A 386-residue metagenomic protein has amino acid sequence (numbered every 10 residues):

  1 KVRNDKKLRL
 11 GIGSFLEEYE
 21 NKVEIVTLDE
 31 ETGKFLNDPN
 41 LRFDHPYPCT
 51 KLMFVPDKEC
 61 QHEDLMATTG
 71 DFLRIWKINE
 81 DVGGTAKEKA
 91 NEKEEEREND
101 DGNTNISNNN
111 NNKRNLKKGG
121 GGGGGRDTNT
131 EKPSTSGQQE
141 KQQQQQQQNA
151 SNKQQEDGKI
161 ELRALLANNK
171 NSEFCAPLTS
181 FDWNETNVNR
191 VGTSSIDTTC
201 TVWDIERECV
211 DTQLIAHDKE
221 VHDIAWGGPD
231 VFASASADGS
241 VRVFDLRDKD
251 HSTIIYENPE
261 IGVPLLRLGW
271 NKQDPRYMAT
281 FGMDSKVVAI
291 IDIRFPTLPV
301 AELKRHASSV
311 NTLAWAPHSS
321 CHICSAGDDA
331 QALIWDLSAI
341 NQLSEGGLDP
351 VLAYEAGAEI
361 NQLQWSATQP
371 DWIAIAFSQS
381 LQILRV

Functional and structural regions predicted by a protein language model:
K1-K7, F54-H62, D182-V188, I224-D230 (+3 more regions): Loop/turn segments within WD40 beta-propeller blades
N4-R42, E80-E88, K153-K159: Beta-propeller domains
S14, T68-D71, T193-D197, A235-D238 (+3 more regions): Conserved strand-to-loop turn within each blade of WD40 beta-propeller repeats
E18, T253-I255, P259-V386: Structured C-terminal portions of repeat-based eukaryotic scaffold domains
N21-T27, L73-I78, C200-D204, V241-D245 (+3 more regions): WD40-repeat beta-propellers
D29-E31, N79-D81, I205-E208, L246-K249 (+2 more regions): Short loop/turn segments that connect beta-strands within beta-propeller blades
R42-C49, L165-L178, I215-V221, E257-L265 (+2 more regions): WD40/WD-repeat beta-propeller blade N-cap
